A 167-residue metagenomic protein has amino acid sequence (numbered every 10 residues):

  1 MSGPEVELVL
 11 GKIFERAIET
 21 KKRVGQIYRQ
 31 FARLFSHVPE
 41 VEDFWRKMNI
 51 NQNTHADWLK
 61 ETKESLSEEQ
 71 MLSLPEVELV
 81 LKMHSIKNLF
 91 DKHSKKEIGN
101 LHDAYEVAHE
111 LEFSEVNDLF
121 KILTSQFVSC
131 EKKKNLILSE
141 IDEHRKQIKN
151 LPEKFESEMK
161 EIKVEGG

Functional and structural regions predicted by a protein language model:
M1-G167: Non-heme di-metal
